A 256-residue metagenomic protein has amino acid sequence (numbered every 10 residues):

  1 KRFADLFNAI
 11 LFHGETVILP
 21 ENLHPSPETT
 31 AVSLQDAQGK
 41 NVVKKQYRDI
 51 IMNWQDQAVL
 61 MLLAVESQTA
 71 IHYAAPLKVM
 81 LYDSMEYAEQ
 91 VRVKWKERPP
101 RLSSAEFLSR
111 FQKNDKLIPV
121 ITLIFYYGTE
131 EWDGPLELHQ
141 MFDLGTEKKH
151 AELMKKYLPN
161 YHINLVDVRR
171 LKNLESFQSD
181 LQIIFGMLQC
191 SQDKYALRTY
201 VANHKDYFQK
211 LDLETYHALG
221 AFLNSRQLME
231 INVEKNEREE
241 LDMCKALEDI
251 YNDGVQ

Functional and structural regions predicted by a protein language model:
K1-Q256: Elongated, amphipathic alpha-helical interaction scaffolds
